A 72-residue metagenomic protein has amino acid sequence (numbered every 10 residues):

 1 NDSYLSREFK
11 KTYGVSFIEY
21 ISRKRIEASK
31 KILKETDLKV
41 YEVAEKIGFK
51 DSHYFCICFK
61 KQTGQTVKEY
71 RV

Functional and structural regions predicted by a protein language model:
N1: Histidine-centered phosphotransfer motif of kinases
Y4, K39, H53-Y54, T66: Residues in the helix-turn-helix
L5, F9, Y54-F55, F59: Short hydrophobic/aromatic patch on the recognition helix
K11-H53, V72: Terminal helix-turn-helix DNA-binding modules in bacterial transcription factors
I57-V72: …primarily DNA-binding HTH/wHTH and HhH modules…
